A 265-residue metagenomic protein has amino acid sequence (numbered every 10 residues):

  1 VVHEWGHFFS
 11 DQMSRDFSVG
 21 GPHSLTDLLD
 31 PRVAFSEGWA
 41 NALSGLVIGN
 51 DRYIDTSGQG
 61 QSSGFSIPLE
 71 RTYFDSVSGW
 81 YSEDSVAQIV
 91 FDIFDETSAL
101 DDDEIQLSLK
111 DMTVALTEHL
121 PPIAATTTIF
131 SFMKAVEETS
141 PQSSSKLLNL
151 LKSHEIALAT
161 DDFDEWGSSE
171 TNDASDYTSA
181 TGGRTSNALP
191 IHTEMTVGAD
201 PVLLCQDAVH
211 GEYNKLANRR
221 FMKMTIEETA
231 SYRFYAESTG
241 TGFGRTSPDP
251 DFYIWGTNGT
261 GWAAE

Functional and structural regions predicted by a protein language model:
V1-D55: Zinc-dependent metallopeptidase catalytic helix centered on the HExxH motif and its immediate flanking segment
H7-F8, S14-F17, V90, E96-T97 (+1 more regions): Solvent-exposed loop/turn segments at secondary-structure junctions within structured extracellular/periplasmic domains
G21, V33-F35, S44-Y73, S98-L116: Short helix/loop segments within enzyme catalytic domains that coordinate or immediately flank catalytic cofactors
L25-P31, T72-G79: Second-shell loop/turn segments in exported
P31, W80, T241-R245: Short consensus segments that form the blades of beta-propeller domains, in both extracellular/periplasmic
I48-R52, S85-V86, S231: Loop/turn elements at helix/coil->beta-strand transitions in domains of secreted/extracellular proteins
Y73-T196: Pan-zinc metallopeptidase signature
Q106, A115-A135, L189-E265: Acidic, Ser/Thr/Pro-rich low-complexity intrinsically disordered segments
